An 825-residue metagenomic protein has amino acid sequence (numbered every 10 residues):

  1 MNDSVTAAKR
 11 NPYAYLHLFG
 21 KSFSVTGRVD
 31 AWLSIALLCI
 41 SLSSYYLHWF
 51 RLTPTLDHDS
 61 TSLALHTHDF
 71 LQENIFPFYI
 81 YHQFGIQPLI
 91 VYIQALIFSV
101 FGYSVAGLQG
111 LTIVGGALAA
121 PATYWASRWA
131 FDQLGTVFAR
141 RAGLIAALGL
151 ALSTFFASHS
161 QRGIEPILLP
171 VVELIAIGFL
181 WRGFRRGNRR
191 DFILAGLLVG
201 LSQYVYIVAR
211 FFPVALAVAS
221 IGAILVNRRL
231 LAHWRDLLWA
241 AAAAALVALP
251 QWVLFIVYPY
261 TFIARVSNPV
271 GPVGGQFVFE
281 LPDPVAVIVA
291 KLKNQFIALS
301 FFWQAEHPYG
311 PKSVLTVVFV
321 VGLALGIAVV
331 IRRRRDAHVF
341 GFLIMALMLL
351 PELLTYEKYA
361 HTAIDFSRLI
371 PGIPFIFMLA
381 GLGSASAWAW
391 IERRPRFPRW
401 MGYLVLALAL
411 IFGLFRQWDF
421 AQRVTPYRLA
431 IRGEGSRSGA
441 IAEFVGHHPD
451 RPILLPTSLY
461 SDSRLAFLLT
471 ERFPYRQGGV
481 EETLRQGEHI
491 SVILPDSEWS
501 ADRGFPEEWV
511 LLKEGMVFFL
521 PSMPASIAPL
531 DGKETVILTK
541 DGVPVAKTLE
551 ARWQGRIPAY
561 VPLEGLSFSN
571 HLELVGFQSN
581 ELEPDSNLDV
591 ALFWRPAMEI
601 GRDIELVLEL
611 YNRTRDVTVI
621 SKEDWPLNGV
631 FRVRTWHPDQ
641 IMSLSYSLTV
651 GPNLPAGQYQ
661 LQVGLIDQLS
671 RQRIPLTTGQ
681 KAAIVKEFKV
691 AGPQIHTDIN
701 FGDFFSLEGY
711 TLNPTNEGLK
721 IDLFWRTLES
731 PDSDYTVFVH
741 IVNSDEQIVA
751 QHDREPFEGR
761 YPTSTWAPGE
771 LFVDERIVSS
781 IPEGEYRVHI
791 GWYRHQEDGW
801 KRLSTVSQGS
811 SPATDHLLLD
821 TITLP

Functional and structural regions predicted by a protein language model:
M1-N2, A7-K9, F19, A440-L455 (+3 more regions): C-terminal luminal/periplasmic domains and tails of membrane-associated envelope-modifying transferases
K9, T136, L174-I193, S202: Membrane-interface transmembrane helices that cradle and orient dolichyl/undecaprenyl
S34-L37, T123-L152, H338-F342, R399-L406: Transmembrane-helix signature of polytopic, membrane-embedded enzymes that assemble or transfer cell-envelope glycans
L38, G110-G135, I175, F179 (+1 more regions): Transmembrane-helix motifs of polytopic, lipid-linked glycan transferases
W49-H58, L71-Y92, S99-A106, V278-P284: Membrane-proximal lumenal/periplasmic loop motifs of glycosylation machinery
L52, L63-H68, G183, L201-Y204 (+5 more regions): Transmembrane-lumen/periplasm boundary regions of multi-pass, lipid-linked membrane glycan transferases
F78, Y359-T362, R399-G478, I557-F568: Membrane-proximal, lumen/periplasm-facing interface regions of secretory-pathway glyco- and lipid-modifying enzymes
F211, H338-I391, G542-A546: Hydrophobic/aromatic-rich transmembrane helices and adjacent perimembrane loops
